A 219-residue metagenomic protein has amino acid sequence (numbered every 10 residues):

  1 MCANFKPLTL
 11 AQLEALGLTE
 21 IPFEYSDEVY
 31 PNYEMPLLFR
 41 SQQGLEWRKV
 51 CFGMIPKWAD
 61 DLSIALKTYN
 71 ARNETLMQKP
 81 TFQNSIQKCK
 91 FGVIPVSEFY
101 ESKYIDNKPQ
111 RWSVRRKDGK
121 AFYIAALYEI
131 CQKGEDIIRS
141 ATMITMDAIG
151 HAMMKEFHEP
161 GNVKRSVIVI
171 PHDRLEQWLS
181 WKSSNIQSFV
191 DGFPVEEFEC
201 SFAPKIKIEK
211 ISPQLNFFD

Functional and structural regions predicted by a protein language model:
M1-D219: Short linear sequence motif anchored by a di-proline
